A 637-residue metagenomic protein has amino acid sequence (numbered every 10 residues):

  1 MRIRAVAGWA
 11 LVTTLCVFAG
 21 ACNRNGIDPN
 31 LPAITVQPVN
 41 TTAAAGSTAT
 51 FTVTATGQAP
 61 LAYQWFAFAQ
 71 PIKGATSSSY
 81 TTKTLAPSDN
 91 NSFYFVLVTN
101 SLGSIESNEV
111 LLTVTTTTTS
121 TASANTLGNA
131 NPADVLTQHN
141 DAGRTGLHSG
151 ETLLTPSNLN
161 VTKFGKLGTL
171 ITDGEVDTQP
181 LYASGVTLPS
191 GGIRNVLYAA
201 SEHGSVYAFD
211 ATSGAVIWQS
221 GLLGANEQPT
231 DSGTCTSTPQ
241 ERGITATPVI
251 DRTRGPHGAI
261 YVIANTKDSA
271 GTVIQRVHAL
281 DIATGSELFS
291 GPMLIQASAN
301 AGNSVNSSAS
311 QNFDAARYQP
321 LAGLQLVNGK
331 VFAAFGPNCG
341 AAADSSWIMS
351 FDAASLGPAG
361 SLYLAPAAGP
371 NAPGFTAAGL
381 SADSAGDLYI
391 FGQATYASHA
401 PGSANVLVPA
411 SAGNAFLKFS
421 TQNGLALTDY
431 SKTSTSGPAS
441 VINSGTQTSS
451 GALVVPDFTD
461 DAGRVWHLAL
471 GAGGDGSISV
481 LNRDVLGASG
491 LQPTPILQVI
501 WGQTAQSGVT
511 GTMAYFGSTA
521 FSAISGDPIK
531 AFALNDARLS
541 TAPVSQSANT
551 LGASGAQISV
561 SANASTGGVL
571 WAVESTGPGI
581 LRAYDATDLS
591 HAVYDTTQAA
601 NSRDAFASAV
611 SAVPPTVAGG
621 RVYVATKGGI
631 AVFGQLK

Functional and structural regions predicted by a protein language model:
C16-T35, T116-N129: Bacterial Sec-dependent N-terminal signal peptides
V36-N40: Surface-exposed, proline-enriched loop/turn segments that connect beta strands in immunoglobulin-like
S47-A55: A short beta-strand segment in extracellular, disulfide-stabilized domains
G57-Q64: Solvent-exposed loop segments of extracellular immunoglobulin-like
Y63, Y94-F95: Hydrophobic beta-strand segments within extracellular beta-sandwich modules
F66-T84: Surface-exposed, flexible coil segments in extracellular/virion-facing regions
N125-D460, R464-S489, V509-F532, G555-A562 (+3 more regions): Mobile, glycine-rich extracellular loop/lid and propeptide segments that shape or gate substrate/ligand access
